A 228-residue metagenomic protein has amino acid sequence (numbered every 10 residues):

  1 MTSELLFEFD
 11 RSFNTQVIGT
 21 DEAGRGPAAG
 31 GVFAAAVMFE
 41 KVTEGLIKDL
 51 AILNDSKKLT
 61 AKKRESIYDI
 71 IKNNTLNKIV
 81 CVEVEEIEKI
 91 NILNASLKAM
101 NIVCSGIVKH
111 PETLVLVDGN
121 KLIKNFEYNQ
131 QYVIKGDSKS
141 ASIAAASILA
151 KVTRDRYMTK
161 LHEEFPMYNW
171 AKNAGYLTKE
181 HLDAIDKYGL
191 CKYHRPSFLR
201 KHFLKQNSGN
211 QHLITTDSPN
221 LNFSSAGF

Functional and structural regions predicted by a protein language model:
M1-F228: RNase H-like, Mg2+-dependent phosphodiesterase core, and more generally RNA phosphate-backbone-engaging helix-loop
